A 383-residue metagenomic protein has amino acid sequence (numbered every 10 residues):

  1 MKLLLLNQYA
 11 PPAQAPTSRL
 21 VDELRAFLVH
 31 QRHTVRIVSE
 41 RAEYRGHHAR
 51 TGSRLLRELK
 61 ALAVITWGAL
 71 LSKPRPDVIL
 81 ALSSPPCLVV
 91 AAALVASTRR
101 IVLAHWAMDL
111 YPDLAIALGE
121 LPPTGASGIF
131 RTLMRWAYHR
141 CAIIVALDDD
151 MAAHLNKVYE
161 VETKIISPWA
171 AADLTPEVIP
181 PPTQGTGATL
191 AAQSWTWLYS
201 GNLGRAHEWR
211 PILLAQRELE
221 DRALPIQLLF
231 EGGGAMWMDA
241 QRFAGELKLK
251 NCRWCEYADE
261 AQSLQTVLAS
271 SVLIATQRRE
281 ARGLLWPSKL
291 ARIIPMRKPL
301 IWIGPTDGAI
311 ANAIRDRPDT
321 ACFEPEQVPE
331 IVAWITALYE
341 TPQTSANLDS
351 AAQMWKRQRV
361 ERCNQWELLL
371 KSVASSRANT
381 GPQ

Functional and structural regions predicted by a protein language model:
M1-E43, L219, N379-P382: N-terminal subdomain of nucleotide-sugar transferases
A61-I65, V78-L114: An aromatic- and histidine-rich active-site surface loop
V90, L94-T98, T124-I144: Membrane-proximal helix-turn-helix segments that form the acceptor-binding/catalytic region of lipid-linked
V145-A146, M151-A172: Helix-loop-beta element that forms the nucleotide-linked donor phosphate-binding surface in glycosyltransferases
A170, T186-H207, L213-Q216: Conserved donor-binding/catalytic core segment of Leloir-type glycosyltransferases
P182-Q184, E326-A333, Y339-V373: A charged, aromatic-enriched C-terminal amphipathic alpha-helix characteristic of glycosyltransferases across folds
S194, E231-G232, W237-Q262, P318: Nucleotide-activated donor-binding/catalytic signature segment of Leloir-type glycosyltransferases, i.e., the conserved
H207, D259-Q265, L273-I294, L300-N312: Nucleotide-sugar-dependent
